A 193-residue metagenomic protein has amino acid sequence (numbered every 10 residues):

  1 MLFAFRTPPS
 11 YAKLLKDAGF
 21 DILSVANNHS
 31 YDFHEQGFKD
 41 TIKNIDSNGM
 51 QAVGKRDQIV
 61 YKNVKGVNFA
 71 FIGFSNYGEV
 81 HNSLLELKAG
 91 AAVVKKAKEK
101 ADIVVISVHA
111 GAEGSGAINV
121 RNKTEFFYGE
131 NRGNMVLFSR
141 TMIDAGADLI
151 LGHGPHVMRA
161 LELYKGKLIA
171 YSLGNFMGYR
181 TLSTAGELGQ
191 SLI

Functional and structural regions predicted by a protein language model:
M1-I193: Acidic, metal/ion-coordinating pockets
